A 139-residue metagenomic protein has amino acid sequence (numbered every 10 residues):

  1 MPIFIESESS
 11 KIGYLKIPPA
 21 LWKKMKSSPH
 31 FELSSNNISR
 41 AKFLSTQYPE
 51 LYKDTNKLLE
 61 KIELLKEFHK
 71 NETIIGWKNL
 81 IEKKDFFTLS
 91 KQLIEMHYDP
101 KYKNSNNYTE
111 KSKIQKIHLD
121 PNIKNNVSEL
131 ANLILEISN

Functional and structural regions predicted by a protein language model:
M1-K23: Conserved nucleotide-sensing/catalytic segment adjacent to the nucleotide-binding pocket in NTP-handling enzymes
K23-N139: Conserved NTP phosphate-binding and transfer environment spanning the P-loop NTPase/kinase superfamily
